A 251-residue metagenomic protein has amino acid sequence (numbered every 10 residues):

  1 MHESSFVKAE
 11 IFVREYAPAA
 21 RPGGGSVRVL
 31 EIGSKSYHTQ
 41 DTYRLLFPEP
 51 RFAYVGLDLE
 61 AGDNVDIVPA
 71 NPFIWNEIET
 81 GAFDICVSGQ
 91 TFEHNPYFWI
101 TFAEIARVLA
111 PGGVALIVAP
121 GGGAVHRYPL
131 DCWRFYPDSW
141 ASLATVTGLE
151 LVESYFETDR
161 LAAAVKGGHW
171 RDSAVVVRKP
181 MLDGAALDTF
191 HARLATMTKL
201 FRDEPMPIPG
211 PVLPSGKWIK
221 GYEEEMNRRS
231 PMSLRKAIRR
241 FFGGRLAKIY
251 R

Functional and structural regions predicted by a protein language model:
M1-P22: Class I SAM-dependent methyltransferase Rossmann-like catalytic core, especially the SAM/SAH-binding loop
I11-P18, L45, S142, R240: Charged/polar, solvent-exposed surface patches and flexible loops
Y16-S26, L161-H169: Intrinsically disordered, low-complexity coil segments
V27-H126, D138-A141: Conserved SAM-binding loop
P96-A110, V114-K248: S-adenosyl-L-methionine-dependent methyltransferase catalytic module, highlighting the catalytic core
